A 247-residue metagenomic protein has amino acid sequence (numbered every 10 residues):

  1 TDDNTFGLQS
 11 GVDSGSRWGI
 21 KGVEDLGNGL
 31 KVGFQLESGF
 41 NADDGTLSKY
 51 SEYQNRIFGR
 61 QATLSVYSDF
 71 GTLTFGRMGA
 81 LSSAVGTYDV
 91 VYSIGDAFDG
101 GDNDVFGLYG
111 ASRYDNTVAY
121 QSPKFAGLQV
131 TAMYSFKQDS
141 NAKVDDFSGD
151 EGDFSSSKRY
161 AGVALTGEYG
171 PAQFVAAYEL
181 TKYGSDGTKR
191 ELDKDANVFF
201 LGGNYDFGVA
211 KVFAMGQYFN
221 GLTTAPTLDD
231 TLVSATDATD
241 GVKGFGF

Functional and structural regions predicted by a protein language model:
T1-D139, T166-G170: Outer membrane beta-barrel
T5-F6, R60-Q61, V118, D150 (+2 more regions): A generic local structural motif
T5-Q9, A42-Y53, D104-A111, A142-F154 (+2 more regions): Outer-membrane beta-barrel domain signature
T87, T131-M133, A142-D145, A176-A177 (+1 more regions): A short secondary-structure junction signal
K124-G127, D146, D206, V212: Intrinsic disorder/low-structure terminal segments
T131, S135, D139-F154, Y160-G162: Extracellular/periplasmic Venus flytrap/periplasmic-binding protein
S156-F247: Detector for outer-membrane/organellar transmembrane beta-barrel domains, recognizing the amphipathic beta-strand
